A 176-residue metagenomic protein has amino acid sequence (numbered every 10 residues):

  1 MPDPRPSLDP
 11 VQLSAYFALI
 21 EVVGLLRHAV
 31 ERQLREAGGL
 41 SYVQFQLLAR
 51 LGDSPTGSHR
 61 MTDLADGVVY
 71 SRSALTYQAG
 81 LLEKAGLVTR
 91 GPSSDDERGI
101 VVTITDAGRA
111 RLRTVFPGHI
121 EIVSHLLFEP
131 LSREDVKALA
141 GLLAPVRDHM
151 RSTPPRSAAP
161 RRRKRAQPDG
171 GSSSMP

Functional and structural regions predicted by a protein language model:
M1-G38, A85, K137, D169-P176: N-terminal leader segment of winged-helix/HTH proteins
M1-L8, R133-P176: C-terminal regulatory/oligomerization modules of transcriptional regulators
D3, G80-K137: Charged, amphipathic alpha-helical coiled-coil/dimerization segments
L8-V11, L40, H59, I104 (+1 more regions): Alpha-helical hairpin
F17, A49, E83, R113 (+1 more regions): A cross-family signal for key residues in well-ordered alpha-helices that form functional helical elements
L26, V30, V68, R111 (+2 more regions): Alpha-helical linker/hinge and terminal dimerization helices associated with HTH transcriptional regulators
H28-S73, A158: N-terminal helix-turn-helix DNA-binding core of bacterial DNA-binding proteins
Q78-L81, L142: Residues within the DNA-recognition helix of helix-turn-helix
